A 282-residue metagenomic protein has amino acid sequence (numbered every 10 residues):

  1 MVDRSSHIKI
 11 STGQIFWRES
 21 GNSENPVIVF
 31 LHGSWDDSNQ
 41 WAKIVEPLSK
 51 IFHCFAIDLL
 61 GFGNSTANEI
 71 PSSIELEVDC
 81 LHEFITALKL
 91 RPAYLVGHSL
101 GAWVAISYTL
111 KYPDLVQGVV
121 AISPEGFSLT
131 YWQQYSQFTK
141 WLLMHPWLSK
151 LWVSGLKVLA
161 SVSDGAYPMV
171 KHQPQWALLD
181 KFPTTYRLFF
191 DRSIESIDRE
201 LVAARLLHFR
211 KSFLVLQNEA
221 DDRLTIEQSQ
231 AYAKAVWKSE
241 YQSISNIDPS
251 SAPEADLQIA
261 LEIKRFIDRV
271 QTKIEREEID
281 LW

Functional and structural regions predicted by a protein language model:
M1-Q14: N-terminal cap/lid segment of alpha/beta-hydrolase-fold proteins
F16-N64: Conserved HGGG/HGGXW glycine-rich cap/lid loop of the alpha/beta-hydrolase fold
R18, A56-V96, L261: Active-site loop/oxyanion-hole signature of alpha/beta-hydrolase fold enzymes
G97-G101, A105: Gly/Ala-rich beta-loop-alpha elbow adjacent to hydrolase catalytic centers
I106, L110, V119-L148: Flexible "cap/lid" loop of the alpha/beta hydrolase fold
F127-Q133, S149-F209: Conserved alpha/beta-hydrolase catalytic His-Asp/Glu region
F190-K234: Conserved serine/cysteine hydrolase catalytic core
S239-W282: Catalytic active-site module of serine/aspartate enzymes centered on a nucleophile-bearing elbow/loop
